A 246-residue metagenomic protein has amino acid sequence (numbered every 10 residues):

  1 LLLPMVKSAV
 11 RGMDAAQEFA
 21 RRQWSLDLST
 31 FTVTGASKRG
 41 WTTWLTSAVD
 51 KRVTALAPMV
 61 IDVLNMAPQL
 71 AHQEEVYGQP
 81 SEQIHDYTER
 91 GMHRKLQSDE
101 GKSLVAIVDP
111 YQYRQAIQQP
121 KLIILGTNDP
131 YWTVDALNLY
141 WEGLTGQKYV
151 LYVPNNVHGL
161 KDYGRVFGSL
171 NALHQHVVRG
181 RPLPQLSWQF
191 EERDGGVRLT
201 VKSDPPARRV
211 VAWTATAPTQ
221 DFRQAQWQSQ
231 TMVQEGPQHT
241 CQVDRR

Functional and structural regions predicted by a protein language model:
L1-W24: Alpha/beta-hydrolase active-site loop
W24-S37: Alpha/beta-hydrolase fold nucleophile elbow
G35-S47: Glycine-rich nucleophile elbow surrounding the catalytic serine of serine-hydrolase chemistry
T42, P130-A136, K161-D162: Conserved alpha/beta-hydrolase "acid-adjacent" motif
L45-K95, Y152-P154, G159-F167: Hydrolase active-site cap/lid region
I117, I123-L125: Short beta-strand/loop motif that positions the catalytic acidic residue of the alpha/beta-hydrolase fold
Q119, T133-W141, W213-A215: Short alpha-helix in the alpha/beta-hydrolase fold that links the catalytic acid
A172-T214, T231-R245: Surface beta-strand/loop "capping" patches
